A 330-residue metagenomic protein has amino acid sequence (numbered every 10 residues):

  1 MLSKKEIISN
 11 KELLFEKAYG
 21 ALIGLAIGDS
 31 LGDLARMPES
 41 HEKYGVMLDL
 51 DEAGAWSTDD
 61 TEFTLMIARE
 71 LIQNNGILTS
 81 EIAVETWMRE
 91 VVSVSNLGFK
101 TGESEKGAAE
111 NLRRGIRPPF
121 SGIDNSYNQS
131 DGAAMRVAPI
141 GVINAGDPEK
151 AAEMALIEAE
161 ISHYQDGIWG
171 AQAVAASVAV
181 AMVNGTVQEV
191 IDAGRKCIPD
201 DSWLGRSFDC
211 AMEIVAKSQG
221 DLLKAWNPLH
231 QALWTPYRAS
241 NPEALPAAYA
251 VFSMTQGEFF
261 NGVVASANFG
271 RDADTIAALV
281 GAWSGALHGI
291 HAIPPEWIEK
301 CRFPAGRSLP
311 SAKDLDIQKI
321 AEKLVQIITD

Functional and structural regions predicted by a protein language model:
M1-D330: Structured, active/binding-site neighborhoods that engage oxygen-rich ligands
